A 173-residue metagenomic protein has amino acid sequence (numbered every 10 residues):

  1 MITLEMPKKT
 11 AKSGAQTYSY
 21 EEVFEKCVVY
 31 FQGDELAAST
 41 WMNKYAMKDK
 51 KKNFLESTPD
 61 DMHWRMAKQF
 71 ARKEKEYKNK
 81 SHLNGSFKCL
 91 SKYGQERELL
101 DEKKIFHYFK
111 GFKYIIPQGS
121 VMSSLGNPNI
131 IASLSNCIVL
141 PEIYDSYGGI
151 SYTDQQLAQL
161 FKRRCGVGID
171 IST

Functional and structural regions predicted by a protein language model:
M1-T173: Extended catalytic cores of very large enzyme megasubunits
